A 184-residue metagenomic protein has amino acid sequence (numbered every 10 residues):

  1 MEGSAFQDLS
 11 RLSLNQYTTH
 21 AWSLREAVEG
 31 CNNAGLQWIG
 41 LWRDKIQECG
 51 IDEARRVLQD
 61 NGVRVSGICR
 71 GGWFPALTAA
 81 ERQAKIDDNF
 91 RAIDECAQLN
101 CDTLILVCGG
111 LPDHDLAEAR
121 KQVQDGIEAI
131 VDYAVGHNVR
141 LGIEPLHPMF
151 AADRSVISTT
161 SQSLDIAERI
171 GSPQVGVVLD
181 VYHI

Functional and structural regions predicted by a protein language model:
M1, W22-A27, R64, L106 (+2 more regions): Generic detector of intrinsically disordered, low-complexity, polar/charged segments
E2-L24: Boundary/entry segment of secreted carbohydrate-active catalytic domains
D8-L9, R25, E29-N32, W38-I39 (+2 more regions): Acidic/histidine-rich catalytic cores of soluble enzymes
N15-T19, W42-I46, R70-W73, G109-L111 (+2 more regions): Active-site beta-loop-alpha junctions enriched in small/polar residues
T18, W22, Q83, D87 (+1 more regions): Conserved phosphate-coordination/catalytic loops
T18-T19, T78, T103, T159-T160: Residue-identity detector for threonine
Q37-R140: Structural motif corresponding to the early beta-alpha repeats
